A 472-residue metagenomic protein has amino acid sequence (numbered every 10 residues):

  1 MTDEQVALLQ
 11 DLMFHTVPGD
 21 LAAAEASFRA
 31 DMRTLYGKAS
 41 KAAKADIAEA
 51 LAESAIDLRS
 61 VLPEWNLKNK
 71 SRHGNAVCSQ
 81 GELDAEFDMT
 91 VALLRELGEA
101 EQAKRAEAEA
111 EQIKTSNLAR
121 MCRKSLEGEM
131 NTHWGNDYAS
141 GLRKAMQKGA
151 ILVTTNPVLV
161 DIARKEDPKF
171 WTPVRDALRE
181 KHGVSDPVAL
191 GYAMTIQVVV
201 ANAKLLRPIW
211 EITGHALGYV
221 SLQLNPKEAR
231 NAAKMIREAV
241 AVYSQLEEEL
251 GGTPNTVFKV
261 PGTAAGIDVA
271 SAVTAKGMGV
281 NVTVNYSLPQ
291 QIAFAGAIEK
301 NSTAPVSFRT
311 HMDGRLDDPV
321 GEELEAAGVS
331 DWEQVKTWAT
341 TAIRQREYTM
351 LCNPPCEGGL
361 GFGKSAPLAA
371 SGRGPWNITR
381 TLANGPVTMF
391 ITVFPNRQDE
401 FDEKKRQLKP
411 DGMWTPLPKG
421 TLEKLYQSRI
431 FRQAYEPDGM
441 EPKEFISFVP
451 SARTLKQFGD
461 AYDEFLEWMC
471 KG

Functional and structural regions predicted by a protein language model:
L9-D20, A24, F28-D31, L35-A48 (+4 more regions): C-terminal extensions of enzymes
A85, M89-D137: N- or domain-start disorder-to-order transition segments that initiate the globular core
A108, G149-A150, L159-A265, Y462: Active-site beta->alpha loop and helix N-cap motifs at the rims of alpha/beta catalytic domains
A145: Phosphate/adenylate-binding glycine loop and adjacent helical scaffold
N156, L222, F258, V273 (+1 more regions): Conserved, mostly hydrophobic/aromatic
N231-M235, V260-T274, S287-I298: Active-site-adjacent beta->alpha loops and helix N-cap segments on the catalytic face of soluble alpha/beta enzymes
E248-T256, S271-V280, P354-G363: Short, surface-exposed connector motifs at secondary-structure boundaries
T263, G279-G412: Catalytic alpha/beta core domains of metabolic enzymes, predominantly
